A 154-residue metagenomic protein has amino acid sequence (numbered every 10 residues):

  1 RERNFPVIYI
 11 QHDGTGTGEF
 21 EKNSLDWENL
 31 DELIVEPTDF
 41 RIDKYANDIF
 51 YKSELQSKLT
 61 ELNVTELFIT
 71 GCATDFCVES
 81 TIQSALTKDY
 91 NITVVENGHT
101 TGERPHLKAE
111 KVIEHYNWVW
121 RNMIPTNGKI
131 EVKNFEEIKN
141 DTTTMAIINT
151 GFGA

Functional and structural regions predicted by a protein language model:
E2-R3, E19-A154: Active-site-adjacent betaalpha module
P6-H12: Short beta-strand segments at enzyme active-site cores
H12-D13, A46: Acidic carboxylate-rich catalytic motifs and surrounding loops in phosphoryl-/glycosyl-chemistry enzymes
T15-T17: Short, active-site-adjacent cap segments at secondary-structure transitions
